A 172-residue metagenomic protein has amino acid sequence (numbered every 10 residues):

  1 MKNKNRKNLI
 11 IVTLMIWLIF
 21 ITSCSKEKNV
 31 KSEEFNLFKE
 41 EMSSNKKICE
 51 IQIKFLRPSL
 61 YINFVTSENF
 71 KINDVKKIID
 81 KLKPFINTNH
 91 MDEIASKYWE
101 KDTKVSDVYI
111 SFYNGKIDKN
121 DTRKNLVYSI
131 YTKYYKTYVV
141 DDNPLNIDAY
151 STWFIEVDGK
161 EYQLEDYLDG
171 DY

Functional and structural regions predicted by a protein language model:
K2-I11: Bacterial N-terminal signal peptides that target proteins for export
T13-M15: Acidic, Ser/Thr/Pro/Gly-enriched alpha-helical scaffold modules and adjacent low-complexity linkers in large eukaryotic
F20-S23: C-terminal motif of bacterial Sec signal peptides marking the signal peptidase cleavage site
S25-E33: Short, surface-exposed ligand-recognition loops at beta-strand->loop->(often short) alpha-helix junctions that present
F35-S44, I72-E100: Short, non-transmembrane amphipathic alpha-helical segments
S43-N69: Short edge beta-strands and adjacent turn/loop segments
E68-K71, I117: Helix N-cap motif at beta-to-alpha junctions
A95-Y172: Polar/charged, Gly/Pro-rich intrinsically disordered segments
